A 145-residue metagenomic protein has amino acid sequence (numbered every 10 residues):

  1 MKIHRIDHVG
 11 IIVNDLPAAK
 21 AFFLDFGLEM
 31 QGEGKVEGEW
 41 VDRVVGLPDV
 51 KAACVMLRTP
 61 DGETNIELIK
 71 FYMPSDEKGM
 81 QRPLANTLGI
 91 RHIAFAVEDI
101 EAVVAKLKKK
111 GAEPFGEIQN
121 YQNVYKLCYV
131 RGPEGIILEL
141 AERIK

Functional and structural regions predicted by a protein language model:
M1-A18, E29-G32, I90-F95, I144-K145: N-terminal beta-strand motif that seeds the catalytic metal site of vicinal oxygen chelate
M1-K2, E33-K35, A53-M56, T64-I69 (+2 more regions): Vicinal oxygen chelate
R5, V50-K51, G89, V124: Exposed loop/turn and edge beta-strand positions of beta-sandwich/beta-sheet ligand-binding modules
I12-E63, K109, C128: Core segments of cupin and vicinal oxygen chelate
G38-R43, S75-Q81: A short, acidic/glycine-rich surface segment
Y72: Residues forming the ATP-binding cleft of Hanks-type serine/threonine protein kinase domains
P83-T87: Non-DNA-binding regulatory cores of transcription-related proteins, predominantly C-terminal effector-binding
